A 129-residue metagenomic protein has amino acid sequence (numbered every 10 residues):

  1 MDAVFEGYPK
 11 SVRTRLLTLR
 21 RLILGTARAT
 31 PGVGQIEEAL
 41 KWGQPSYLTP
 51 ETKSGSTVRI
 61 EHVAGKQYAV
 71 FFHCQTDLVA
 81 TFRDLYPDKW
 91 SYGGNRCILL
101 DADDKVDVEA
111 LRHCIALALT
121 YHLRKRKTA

Functional and structural regions predicted by a protein language model:
M1-A129: Charge-dense, helix-prone N-terminal extensions
